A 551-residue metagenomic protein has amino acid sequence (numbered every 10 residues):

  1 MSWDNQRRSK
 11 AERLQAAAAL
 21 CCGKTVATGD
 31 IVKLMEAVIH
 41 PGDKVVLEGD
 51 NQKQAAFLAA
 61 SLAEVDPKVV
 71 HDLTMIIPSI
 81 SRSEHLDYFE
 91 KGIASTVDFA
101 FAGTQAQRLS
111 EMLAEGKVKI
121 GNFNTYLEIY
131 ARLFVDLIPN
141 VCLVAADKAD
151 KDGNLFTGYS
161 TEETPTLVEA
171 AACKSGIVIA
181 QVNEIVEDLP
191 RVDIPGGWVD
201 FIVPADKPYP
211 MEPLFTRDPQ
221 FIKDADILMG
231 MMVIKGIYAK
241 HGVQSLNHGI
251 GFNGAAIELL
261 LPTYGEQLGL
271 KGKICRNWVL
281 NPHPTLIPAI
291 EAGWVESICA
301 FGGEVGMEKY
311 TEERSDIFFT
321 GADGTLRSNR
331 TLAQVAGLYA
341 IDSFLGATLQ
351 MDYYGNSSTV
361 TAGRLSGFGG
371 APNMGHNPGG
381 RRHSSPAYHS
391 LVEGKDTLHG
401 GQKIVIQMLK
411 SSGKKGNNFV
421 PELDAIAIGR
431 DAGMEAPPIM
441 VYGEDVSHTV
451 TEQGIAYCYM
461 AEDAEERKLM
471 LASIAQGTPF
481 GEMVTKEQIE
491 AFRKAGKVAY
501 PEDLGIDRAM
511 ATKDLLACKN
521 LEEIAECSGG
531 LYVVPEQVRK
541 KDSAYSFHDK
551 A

Functional and structural regions predicted by a protein language model:
M1-A551: Conserved alpha/beta enzyme-core scaffold
